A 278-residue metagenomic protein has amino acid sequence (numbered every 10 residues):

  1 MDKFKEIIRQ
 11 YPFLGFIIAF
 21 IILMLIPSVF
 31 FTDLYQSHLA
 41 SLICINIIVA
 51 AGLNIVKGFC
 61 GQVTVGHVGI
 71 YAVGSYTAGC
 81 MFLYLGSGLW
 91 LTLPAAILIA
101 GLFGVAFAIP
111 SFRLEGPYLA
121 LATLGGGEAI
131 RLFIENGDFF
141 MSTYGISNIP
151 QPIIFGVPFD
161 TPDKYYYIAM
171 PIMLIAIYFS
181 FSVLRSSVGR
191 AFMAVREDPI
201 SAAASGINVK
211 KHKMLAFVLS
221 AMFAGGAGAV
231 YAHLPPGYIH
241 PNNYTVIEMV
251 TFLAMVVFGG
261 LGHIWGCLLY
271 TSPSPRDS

Functional and structural regions predicted by a protein language model:
M1-R276: Transmembrane alpha-helices and adjacent helix-loop boundaries
